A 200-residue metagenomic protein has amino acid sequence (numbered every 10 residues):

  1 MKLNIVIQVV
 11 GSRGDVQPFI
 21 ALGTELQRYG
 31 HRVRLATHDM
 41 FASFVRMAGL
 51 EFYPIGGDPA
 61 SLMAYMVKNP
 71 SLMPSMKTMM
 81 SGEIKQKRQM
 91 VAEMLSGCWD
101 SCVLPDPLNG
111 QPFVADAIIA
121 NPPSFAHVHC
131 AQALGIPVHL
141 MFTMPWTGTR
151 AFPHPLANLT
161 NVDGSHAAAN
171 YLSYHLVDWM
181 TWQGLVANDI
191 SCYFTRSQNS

Functional and structural regions predicted by a protein language model:
M1-Y53: N-terminal subdomain of nucleotide-sugar transferases
D39-S200: Nucleotide-sugar-dependent glycosyltransferase catalytic domains
